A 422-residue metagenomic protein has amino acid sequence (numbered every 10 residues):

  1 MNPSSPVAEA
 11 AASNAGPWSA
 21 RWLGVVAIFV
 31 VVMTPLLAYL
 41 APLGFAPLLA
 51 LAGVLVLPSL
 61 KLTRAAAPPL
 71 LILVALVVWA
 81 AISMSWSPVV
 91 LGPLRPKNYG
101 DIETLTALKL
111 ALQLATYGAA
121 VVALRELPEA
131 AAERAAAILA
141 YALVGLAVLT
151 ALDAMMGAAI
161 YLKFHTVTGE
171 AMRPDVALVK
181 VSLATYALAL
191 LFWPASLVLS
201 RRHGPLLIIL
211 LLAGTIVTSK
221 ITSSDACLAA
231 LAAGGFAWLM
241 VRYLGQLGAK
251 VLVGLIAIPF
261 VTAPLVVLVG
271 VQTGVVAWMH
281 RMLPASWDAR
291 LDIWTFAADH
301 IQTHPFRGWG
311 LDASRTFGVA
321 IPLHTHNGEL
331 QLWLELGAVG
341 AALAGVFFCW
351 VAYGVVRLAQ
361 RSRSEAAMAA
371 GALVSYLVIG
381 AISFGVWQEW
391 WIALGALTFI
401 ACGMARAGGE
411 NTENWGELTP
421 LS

Functional and structural regions predicted by a protein language model:
M1-V25, H203, Q360, L397-S422: A juxtamembrane structural motif centered on a specific transmembrane helix
N2-L62, L76-G92, Y376-G380: N-terminal signal-anchor transmembrane segment
I28, A115-A119, E133-H165, V176-Y243 (+4 more regions): Alpha-helical transmembrane segments of multi-pass inner-membrane proteins
I28, L49-L55, F236, A369-I379 (+1 more regions): Transmembrane alpha-helices of multi-pass inner-membrane enzymes
A75, P93-R125, A137-I138, L143: Aromatic-anchored transmembrane helix interface
L152, L239-A285, T295-Q302: A membrane-periplasm/extracellular boundary helix in multi-pass inner-membrane enzymes that assemble envelope glycans
M279-L336, V355: Long extracytoplasmic/lumenal interhelical loops at the membrane interface of multi-pass membrane proteins
A338-L377: Hydrophobic transmembrane alpha-helices and their immediate junctions
